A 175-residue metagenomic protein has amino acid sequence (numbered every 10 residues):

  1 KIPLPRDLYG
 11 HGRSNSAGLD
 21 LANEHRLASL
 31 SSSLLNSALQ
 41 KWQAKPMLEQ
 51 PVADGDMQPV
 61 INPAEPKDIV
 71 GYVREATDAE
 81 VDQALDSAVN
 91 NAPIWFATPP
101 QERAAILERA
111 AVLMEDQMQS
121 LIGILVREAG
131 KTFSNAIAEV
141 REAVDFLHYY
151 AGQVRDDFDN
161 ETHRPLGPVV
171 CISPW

Functional and structural regions predicted by a protein language model:
K1-D86, N90, A97-L113, G123 (+1 more regions): Terminal low-complexity tails and localization/encapsulation signals of metabolic enzymes
A92-W95, E128: Secondary-structure edge/capping motif, primarily at the C-terminal ends of alpha-helices and the immediately following
I124-K131: Short linear capping/connector segments at secondary-structure termini
K131, I137-A138: Non-catalytic accessory segments flanking enzyme active sites
